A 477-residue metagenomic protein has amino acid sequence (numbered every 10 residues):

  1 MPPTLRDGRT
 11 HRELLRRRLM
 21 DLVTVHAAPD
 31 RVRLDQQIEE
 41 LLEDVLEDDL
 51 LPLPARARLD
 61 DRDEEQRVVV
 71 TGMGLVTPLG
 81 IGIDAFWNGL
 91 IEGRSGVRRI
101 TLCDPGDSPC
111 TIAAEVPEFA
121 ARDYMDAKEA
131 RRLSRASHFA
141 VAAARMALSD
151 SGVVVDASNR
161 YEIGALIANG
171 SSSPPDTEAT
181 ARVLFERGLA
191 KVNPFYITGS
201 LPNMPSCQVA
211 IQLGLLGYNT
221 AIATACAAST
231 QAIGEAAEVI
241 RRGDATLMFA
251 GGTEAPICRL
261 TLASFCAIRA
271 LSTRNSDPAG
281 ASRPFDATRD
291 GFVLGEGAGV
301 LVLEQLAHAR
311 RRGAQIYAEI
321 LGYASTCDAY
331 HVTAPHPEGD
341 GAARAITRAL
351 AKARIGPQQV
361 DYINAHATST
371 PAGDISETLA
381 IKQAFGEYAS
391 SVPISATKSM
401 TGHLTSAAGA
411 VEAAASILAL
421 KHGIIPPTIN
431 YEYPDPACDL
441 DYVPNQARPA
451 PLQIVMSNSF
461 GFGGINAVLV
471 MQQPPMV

Functional and structural regions predicted by a protein language model:
L5, V23-L34: Charged, low-complexity interaction regions
L15-L22, L34, I38-L42, L46 (+5 more regions): ACP-dependent fatty acid/polyketide chain-elongation machinery
L53-V70, A157-R160, A353-Q359, S390 (+1 more regions): Flexible, low-complexity linker/loop segments at domain and module junctions
R67-T71, S95-R99, S276-I355, Y362 (+1 more regions): Condensing-enzyme catalytic core mediating Claisen C-C bond formation in acyl metabolism
V70, A85-W87, I91-T224, T253-S264 (+1 more regions): Conserved beta-ketoacyl condensing-enzyme motif
A140-V153, P202-S206, A210-L213, Y218-E254 (+3 more regions): Active-site-proximal alpha-helical scaffold in enzymes
E186-N193, G234, E238, A255-R311 (+4 more regions): Glycine-/small-residue-rich "gating" segment that lines the acyl/pantetheine channel and substrate pocket
D244-D290, Y323-P337, A365-D374, S391-D441: Acyl-CoA/ACP chain-elongation machinery
